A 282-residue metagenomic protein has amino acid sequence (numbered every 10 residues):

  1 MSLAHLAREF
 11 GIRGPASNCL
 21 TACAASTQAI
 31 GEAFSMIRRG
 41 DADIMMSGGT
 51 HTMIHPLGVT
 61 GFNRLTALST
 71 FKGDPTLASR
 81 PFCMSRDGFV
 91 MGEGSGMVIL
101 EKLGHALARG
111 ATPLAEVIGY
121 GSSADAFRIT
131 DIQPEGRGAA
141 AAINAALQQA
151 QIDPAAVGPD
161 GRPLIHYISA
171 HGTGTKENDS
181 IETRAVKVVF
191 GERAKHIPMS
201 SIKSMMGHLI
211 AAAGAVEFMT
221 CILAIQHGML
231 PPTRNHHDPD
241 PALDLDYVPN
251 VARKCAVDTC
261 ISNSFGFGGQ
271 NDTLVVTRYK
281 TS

Functional and structural regions predicted by a protein language model:
M1-E32, R64-V90, V186-A215: Conserved catalytic cysteine-centered active-site region of acyl-thioester-dependent Claisen-condensing enzymes
L6, S26, A33, F62 (+6 more regions): Conserved small-residue
A16-T21, A42-T50, T112-Y120, A156-A170 (+2 more regions): Beta-strand segments within the central parallel beta-sheet cores of soluble alpha/beta enzyme folds
A22, T173-T175, M205-A211, S264-N271: Glycine-rich phosphate/pyrophosphate-binding beta-alpha loops
A29, A142-A155, A185, V189 (+1 more regions): Stable alpha-helical structural segments in soluble proteins, enriched in small hydrophobic residues
T52-S79, M97, G121-A145, T173-V188 (+2 more regions): Active-site-adjacent elements of ketosynthase-type condensing enzymes
G73-Y167, T281: Condensing-enzyme catalytic core mediating Claisen C-C bond formation in acyl metabolism
Q151-R162, A194-K195, D244-S282: Flexible, low-complexity linker/loop segments at domain and module junctions
